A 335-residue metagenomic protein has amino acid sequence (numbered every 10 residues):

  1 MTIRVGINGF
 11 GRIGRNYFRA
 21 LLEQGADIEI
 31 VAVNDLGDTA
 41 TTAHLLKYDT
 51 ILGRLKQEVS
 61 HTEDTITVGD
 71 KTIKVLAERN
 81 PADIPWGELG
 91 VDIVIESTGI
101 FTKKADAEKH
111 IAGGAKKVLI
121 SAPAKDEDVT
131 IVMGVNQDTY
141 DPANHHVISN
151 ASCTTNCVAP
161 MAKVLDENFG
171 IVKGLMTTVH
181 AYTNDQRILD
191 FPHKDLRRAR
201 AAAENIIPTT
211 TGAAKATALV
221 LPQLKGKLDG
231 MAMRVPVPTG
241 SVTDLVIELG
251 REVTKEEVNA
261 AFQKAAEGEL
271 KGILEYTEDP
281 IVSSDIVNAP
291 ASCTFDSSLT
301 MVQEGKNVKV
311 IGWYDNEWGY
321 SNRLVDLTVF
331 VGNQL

Functional and structural regions predicted by a protein language model:
M1-A199, V302, D326, Q334-L335: N-terminal Rossmann-like NAD(P) cofactor-binding subdomain of oxidoreductases, focused on the glycine-rich
N8, R12, A40, L89 (+11 more regions): Conserved active-site and cofactor/substrate-binding residues in soluble primary-metabolism enzymes
F18, E108, A159-D166, T177 (+7 more regions): Predominant activation on well-ordered alpha-helical scaffold segments within soluble catalytic domains
L36-D38, P81, A124-K125, S152-T154 (+6 more regions): Glycine-rich beta-alpha junction loops
I66, I131-M133, V147, L189 (+5 more regions): Short clusters of hydrophobic/aromatic residues that line enzyme substrate/ligand-binding pockets
V129, E204, T243: Small-molecule pocket liners
G170-A232, P238: Catalytic core of tubulin tyrosine ligase-like
G230, V242, V246-L335: C-terminal active-site/capping subdomain that shapes the small-molecule cofactor and substrate pocket of enzyme
